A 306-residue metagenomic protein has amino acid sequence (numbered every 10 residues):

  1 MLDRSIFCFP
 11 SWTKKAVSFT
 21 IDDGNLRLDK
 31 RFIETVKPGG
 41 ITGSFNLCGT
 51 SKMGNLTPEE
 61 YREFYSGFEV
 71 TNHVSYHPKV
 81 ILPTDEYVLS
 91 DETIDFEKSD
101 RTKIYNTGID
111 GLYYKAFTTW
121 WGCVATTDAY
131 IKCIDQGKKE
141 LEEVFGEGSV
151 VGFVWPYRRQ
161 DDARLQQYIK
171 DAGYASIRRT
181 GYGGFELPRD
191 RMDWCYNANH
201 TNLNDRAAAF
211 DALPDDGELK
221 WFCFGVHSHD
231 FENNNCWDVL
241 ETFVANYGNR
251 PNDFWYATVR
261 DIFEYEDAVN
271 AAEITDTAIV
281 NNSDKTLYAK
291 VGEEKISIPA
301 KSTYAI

Functional and structural regions predicted by a protein language model:
M1-K30, A198: Boundary/entry segment of secreted carbohydrate-active catalytic domains
M1-S11, K37, K52-M53, E142-E143 (+2 more regions): C-terminal domain-boundary segment and adjacent tail
S18-F19, E69, F254: Hydrophobic "anchor" residues on beta-strands that sit immediately upstream of conserved functional sites
I21-G24, V74, S228, V259: Active-site metal-binding loops of divalent metal-dependent hydrolases
R31-T35, E59-E60, R164-Y168, V239-F243: A short acidic, amphipathic alpha-helical/loop segment
K37-L165, T180-C195, L219-S228: Metal-dependent polysaccharide deacetylase catalytic core of the NodB/CE4 family, i.e., the active-site-bearing domain
I131-D135, L203-A208, C236-N246: Well-ordered, non-membrane alpha-helical segments in soluble/globular domains
L141, Q160, C195-H200, N204-F210 (+4 more regions): Catalytic domains of carbohydrate-active enzymes that cleave complex glycans
